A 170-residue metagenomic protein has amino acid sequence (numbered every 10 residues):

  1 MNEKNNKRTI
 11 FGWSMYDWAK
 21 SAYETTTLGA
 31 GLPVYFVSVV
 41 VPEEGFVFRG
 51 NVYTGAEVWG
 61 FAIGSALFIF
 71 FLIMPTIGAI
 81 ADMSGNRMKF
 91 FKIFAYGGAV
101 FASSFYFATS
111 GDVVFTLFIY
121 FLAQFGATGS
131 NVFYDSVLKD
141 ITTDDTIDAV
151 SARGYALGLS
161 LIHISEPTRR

Functional and structural regions predicted by a protein language model:
N5-L67: Helix-loop boundary and gating motifs at the non-cytosolic
V39, M83-S84, V137-I141: Helix-to-coil boundary motifs at intracellular loop junctions of multi-pass secondary transporters
L67-P75: Residue-level signature of mid-helix packing/kink "hotspots" within the transmembrane helices of 12-pass Major
A81-A95: Cytoplasmic membrane-interface "Motif A"-like loop-to-helix N-cap segments of 12-TM Major Facilitator Superfamily
Y96-S110: C-terminal ends and interior cores of transmembrane alpha-helices in multi-pass membrane transporters/permeases
F101, D112-S130: Hydrophobic core of transmembrane alpha-helices in multi-pass small-molecule transporters, especially MFS/SLC-type
T128-A156: Cytoplasmic helix-loop-helix junction between adjacent transmembrane helices in 12-TM secondary transporters
I162-R170: Residue-level detector of conserved catalytic or cofactor/ligand-binding positions in enzyme active sites
